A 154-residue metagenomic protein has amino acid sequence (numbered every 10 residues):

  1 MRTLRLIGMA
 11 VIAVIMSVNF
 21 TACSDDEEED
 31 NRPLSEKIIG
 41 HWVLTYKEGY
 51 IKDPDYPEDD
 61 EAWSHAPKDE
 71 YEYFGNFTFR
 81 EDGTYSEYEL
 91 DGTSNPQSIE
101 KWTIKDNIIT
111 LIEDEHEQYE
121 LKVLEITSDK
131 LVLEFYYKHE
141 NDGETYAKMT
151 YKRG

Functional and structural regions predicted by a protein language model:
M1-M9: Bacterial N-terminal signal peptides that target proteins for export
M9-I15: Outer/extracellular conduits and scaffolds centered on Gram-negative outer-membrane beta-barrels
V18-A22: C-terminal motif of bacterial Sec signal peptides marking the signal peptidase cleavage site
S24-I99, T103-G154: Lipid interaction determinants
